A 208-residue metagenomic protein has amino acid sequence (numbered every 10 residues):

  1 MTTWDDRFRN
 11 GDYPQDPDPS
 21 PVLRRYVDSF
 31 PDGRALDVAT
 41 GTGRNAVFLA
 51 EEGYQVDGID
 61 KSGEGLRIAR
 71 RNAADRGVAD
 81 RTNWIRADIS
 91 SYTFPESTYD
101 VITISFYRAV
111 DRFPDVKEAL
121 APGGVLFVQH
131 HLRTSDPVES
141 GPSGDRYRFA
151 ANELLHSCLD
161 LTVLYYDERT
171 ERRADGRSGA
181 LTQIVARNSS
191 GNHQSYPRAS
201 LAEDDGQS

Functional and structural regions predicted by a protein language model:
M1-P31: Conserved class I S-adenosyl-L-methionine
G33-G41: Conserved class I S-adenosyl-L-methionine
S62-E64: Conserved SAM/SAH-binding beta-strand->alpha-helix loop
A69-R70: Conserved SAM-binding loop
G77-I89: Conserved SAM-binding strand-loop segment of SAM-dependent methyltransferases
S90, F94-V101: A short acidic, Gly/Pro-enriched loop at the edge of an enzyme's catalytic core that lines a small-molecule cofactor
R108-L120: A short, conserved alpha-helix within the catalytic core of class I
A174-S208: Core SAM-dependent methyltransferase catalytic element
